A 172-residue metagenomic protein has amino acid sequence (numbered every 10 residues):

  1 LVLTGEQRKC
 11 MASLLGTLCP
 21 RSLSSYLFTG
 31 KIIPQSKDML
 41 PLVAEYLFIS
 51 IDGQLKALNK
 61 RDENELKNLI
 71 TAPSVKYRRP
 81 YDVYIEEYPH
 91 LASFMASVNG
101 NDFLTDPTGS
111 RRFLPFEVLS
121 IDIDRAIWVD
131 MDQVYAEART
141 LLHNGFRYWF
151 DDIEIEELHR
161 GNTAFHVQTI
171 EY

Functional and structural regions predicted by a protein language model:
L1-F48: P-loop NTPase catalytic core of nucleic-acid-dependent motor ATPases
M39-A44, R79-S97: AAA+/SF3 P-loop NTPase mechanochemical coupling elements
E45-L47, A72, H90-S93, T108-L114: Short glycine-/polar-rich loops that comprise or flank the Walker A/P-loop and associated switch/sensor motifs
L47-I70, F103-S110: Conserved AAA+/SF3 P-loop NTPase catalytic/coupling segment centered on the Walker-B
I49-D52, Y77-R79, L91-N99, P115-F116: Structural recognition of the conserved hydrophobic beta-strand(s) that form the central parallel beta-sheet of P-loop
E63-E86: Conserved catalytic/switch belt of AAA+ P-loop NTPases
L104-I123: A short helix-turn-beta junction within AAA+ P-loop NTPase domains corresponding to the substrate/partner-engaging
F146-Y172: DNA transaction DNA-binding modules
